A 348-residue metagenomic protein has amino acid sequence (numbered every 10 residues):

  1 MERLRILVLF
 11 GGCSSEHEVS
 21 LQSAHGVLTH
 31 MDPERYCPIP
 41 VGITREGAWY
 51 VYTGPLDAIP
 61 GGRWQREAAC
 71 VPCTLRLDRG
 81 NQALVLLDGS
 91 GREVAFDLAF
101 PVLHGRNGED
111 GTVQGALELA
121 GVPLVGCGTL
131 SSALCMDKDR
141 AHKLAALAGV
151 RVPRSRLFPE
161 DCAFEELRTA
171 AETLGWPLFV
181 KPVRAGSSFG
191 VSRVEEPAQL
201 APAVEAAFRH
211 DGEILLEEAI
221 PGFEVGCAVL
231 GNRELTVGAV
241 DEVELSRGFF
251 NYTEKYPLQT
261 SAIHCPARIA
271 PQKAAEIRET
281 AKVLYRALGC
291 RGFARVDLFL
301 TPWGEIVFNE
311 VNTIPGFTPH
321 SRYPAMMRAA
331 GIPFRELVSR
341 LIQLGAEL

Functional and structural regions predicted by a protein language model:
M1-L130, L134-M136, R140, L147 (+3 more regions): ATP-binding N-terminal substructure of ATP-dependent carboxylate-amine bond-forming enzymes
E2-L4, F10-C13, G149, A270-L348: ATP-dependent carboxylate activation and anion-phosphoryl transfer catalytic cores that bind Mg-ATP to form
S20, V152-L157, L178-E205, E224-G226: Glycine-rich phosphate-binding loop of ATP-grasp-fold ATP-dependent ligases
P38, P123-L124, V152, L178 (+1 more regions): Hydrophobic beta-strand scaffold residues
T53-D57, G115, F250-P257, T313: Short, flexible, mixed-charge acidic loops at enzyme active sites
A145-A146, A171-F189, G212-P221, V225: ATP-grasp fold ATP-binding core
E195-E279, L300-V307: Phosphate-binding site of ATP-dependent enzymes
